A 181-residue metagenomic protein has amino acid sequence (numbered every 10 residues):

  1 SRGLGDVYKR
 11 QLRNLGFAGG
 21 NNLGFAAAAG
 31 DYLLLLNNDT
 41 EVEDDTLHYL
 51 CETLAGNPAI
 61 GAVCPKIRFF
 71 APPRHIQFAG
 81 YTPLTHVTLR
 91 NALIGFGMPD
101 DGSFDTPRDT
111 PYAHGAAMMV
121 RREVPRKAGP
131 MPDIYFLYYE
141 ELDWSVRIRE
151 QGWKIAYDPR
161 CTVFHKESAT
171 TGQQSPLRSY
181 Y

Functional and structural regions predicted by a protein language model:
S1-Y8: Short, small-residue-biased leader/transition segments that mark boundaries at the very start of proteins
L12-A28, N38, Y49: Glycine-rich, basic loop-to-helix element that forms the pyrophosphate-binding segment of sugar-nucleotide handling
L15, T40-E41, I67, Y135: Acidic metal-phosphate-binding loop of nucleotide-sugar-dependent transferases
L33: Short aromatic/hydrophobic "clamp" motif used to bind/position activated sugar donors
E43-F78, T85-H86: Conserved donor NDP-sugar-binding/catalytic core segment of glycosyltransferases
P65, P83-P111, R126: Short, flexible, basic/aromatic active-site loop/helix in glycosyltransferases
P111-T162: A short, conserved alpha-helix in the catalytic core of glycosyltransferases
R149-Y181: Active-site-adjacent helix/loop segment of glycosyltransferases that harbors family-specific signature motifs
